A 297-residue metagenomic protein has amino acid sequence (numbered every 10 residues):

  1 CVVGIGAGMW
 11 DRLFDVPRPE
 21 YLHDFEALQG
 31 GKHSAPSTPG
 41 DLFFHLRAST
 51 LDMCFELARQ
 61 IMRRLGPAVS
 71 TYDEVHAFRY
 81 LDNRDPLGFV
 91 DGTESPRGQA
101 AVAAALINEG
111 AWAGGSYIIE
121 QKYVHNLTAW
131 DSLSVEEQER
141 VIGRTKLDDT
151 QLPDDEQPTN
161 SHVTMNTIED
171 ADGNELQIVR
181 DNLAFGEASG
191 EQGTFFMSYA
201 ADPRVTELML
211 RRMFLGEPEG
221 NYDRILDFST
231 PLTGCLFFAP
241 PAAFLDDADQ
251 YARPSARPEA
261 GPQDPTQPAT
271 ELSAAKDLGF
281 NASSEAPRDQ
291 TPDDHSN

Functional and structural regions predicted by a protein language model:
C1-E259: Long, histidine/aromatic-enriched segments associated with O2/redox biology
L51, Q267-P268: Generic alpha-helix initiation/capping and coil-helix boundary signal
L65, H295-N297: Short, intrinsically disordered, low-complexity terminal/loop segments
D227, P268-T270: Alpha-helical interaction segments
S255, S273, S283-S284, S296: Serine residues within intrinsically disordered or low-complexity segments
A260-Q263, Q267, K276, S284-R288 (+1 more regions): A cross-taxon signal for low-complexity, glycine/charged-rich
